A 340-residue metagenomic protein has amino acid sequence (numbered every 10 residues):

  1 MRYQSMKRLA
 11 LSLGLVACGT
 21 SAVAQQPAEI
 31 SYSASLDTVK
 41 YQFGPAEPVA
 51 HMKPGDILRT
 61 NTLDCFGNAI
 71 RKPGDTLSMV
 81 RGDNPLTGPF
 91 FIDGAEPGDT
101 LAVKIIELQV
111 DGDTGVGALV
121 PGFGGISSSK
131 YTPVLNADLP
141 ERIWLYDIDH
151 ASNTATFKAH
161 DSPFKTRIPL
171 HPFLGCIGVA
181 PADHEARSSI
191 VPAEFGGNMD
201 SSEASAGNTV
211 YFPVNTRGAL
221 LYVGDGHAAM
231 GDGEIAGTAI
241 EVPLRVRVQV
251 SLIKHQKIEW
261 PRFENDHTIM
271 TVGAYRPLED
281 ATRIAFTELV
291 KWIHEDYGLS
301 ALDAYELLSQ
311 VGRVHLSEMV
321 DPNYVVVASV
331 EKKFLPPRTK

Functional and structural regions predicted by a protein language model:
M1-L11: Bacterial N-terminal signal peptides that target proteins for export
A10-T20: Bacterial N-terminal signal peptides
P27-S78: N-terminal, Lys/Arg-enriched amphipathic/low-complexity engagement segments that precede the first folded domain
S33-F43, M79-L86, R187-F195, L289: Short, structured beta-strand/loop micro-motifs enriched in basic residues and often containing a Trp
Q42, C65-L77, L108-L119, G218-A228 (+1 more regions): Short, Lys/Arg- and Gly-enriched loop/turn segments at beta-strand edges
V110-A204: Intrinsically disordered, low-complexity linker/loop segments enriched in Gly/Pro and charged/polar residues
L170-E279: Conserved mixed alpha/beta catalytic, RNA-binding, or beta-rich assembly cores of soluble enzyme, regulatory
